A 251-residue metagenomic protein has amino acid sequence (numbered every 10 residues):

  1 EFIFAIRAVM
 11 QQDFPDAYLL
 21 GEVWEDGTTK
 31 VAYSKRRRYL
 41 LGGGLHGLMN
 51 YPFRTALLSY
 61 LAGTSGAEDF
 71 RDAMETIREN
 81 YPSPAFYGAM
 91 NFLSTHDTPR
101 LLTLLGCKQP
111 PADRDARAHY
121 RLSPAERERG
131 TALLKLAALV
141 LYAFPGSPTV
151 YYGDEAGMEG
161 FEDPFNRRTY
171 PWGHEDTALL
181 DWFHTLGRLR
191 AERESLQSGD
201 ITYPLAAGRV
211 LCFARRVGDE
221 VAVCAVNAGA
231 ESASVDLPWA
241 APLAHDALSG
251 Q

Functional and structural regions predicted by a protein language model:
E1-A89, V140, G157-T185, R216: Active-site-proximal helices and loops of the catalytic beta/alpha 8
L19, H96, L141, G153-E155 (+4 more regions): Conserved, mostly hydrophobic/aromatic
L20-G21, P148-Y152, E192-D200: Acidic/polar loop patches that form or flank catalytic/metal-binding clefts of enzymes that bind anionic ligands
W24-G27, T95-P99, A156-M158, G218-E220 (+1 more regions): Short, solvent-exposed loop/turn segments at secondary-structure junctions
A32-S34, G47, M90-L122, A138-T177: Aromatic/acidic polysaccharide-binding cleft in carbohydrate-active enzymes
L179, F183-S198: Amphipathic alpha-helical
P204-W239: Carbohydrate-binding surface patches
